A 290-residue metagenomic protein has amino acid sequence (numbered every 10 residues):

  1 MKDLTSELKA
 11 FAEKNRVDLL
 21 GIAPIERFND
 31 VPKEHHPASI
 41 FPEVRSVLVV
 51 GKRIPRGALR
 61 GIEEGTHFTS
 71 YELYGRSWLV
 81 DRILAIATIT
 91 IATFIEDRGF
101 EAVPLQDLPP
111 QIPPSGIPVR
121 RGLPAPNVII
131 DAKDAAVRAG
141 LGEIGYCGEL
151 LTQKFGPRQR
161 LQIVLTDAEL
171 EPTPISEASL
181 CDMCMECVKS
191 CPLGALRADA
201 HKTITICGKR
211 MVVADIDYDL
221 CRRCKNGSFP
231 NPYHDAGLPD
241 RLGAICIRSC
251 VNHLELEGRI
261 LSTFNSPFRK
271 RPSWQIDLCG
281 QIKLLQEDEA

Functional and structural regions predicted by a protein language model:
M1-L84, I89: Non-catalytic, usually N-terminal nucleic-acid engagement modules in DNA/RNA processing proteins
L8, I260, L278-I282: Generic structural signal of hydrophobic/aromatic residues within well-ordered alpha-helices of folded domains
V31, L73-R271, Q275: Catalytic cores of enzyme domains
A38-E43, G122-A125, I276-L285: Short, charged low-complexity intrinsically disordered segments located at boundaries of structured domains
S266-A290: Long, compositionally biased intrinsically disordered regions
